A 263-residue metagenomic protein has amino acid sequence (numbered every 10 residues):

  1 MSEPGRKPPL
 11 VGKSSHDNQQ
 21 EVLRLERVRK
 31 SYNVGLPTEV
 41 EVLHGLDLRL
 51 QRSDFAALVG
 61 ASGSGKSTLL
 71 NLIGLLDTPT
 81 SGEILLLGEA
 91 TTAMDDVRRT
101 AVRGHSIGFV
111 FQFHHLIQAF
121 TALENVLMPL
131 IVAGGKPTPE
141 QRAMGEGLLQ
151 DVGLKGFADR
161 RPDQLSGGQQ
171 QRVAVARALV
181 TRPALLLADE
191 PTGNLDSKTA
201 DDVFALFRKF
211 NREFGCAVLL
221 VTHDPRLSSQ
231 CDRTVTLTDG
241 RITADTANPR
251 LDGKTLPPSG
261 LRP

Functional and structural regions predicted by a protein language model:
M1-S31, A244-P263: ABC-family P-loop ATPase nucleotide-binding domain
E21-Q230, T234-L237: ABC family nucleotide-binding domain
S106, A143, Q171, I242 (+2 more regions): A generic membrane alpha-helix/interface feature
T234-A247: H-loop (His-switch) and adjacent beta-strand-loop-beta switch element of ABC-type ATPase nucleotide-binding domains
